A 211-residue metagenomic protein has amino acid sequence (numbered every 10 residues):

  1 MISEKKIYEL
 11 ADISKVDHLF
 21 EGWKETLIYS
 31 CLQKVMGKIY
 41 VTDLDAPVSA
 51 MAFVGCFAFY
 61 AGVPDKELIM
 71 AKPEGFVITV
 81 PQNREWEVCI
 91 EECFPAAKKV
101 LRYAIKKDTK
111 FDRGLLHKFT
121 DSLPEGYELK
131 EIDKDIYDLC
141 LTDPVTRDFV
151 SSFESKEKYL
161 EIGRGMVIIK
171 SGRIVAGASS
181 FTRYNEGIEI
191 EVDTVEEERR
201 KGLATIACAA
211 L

Functional and structural regions predicted by a protein language model:
M1-K24, G114-K156: Short amphipathic alpha-helix that is part of the acyltransferase structural core
L10-A11, F53-F57, T182-R183: A short, sequence-level motif marking secondary-structure junctions
D17-G37: Intrinsically disordered, low-complexity, positively charged segments
C31-P47, E157-M166, I188: A short helix-loop-beta-strand connector motif used in the catalytic cores of GNAT acetyltransferases and, in some
K34-D138: Acyl-donor-binding surface of acyltransferase catalytic domains
K66-A71, I190, R200-L211: Conserved acetyl-CoA-binding loop-helix of GNAT-fold acetyltransferases
D138, T194-E198: Short histidine-centered catalytic/ligand-binding loop motif
S155-V195: A conserved beta-strand-loop-helix scaffold within acyl/acetyltransferase catalytic domains
